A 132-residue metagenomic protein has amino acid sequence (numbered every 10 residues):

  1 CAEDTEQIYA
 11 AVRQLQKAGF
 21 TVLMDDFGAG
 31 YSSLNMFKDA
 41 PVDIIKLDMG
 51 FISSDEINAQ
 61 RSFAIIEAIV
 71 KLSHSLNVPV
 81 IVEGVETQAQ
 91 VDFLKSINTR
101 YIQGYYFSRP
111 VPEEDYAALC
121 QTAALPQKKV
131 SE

Functional and structural regions predicted by a protein language model:
C1-E6, Q16-E132: EAL-family c-di-GMP phosphodiesterase catalytic domain
A11: Conserved functional hotspot residues or short segments at active or partner-binding sites across diverse domains
